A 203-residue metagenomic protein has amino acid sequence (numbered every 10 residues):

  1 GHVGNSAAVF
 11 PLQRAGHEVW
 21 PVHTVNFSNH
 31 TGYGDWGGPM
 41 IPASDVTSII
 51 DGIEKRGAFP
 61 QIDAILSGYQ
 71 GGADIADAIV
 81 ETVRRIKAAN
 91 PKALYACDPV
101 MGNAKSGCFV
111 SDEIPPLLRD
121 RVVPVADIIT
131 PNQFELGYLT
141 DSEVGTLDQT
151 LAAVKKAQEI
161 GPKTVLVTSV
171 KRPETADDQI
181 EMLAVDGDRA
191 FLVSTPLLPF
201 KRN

Functional and structural regions predicted by a protein language model:
H2-F109: Conserved N-terminal subdomain of the carbohydrate kinase-like
P21-V22, L192-S194: Beta-strand scaffold of nucleotide-dependent catalytic cores
S28, E174, F191, P199: Flexible, glycine-rich phosphate/dinucleotide-binding loops and adjacent beta-alpha linkers at cofactor/substrate
P99-M101, F134-E135, L197: Short, histidine-centered active-site or binding-site loop motifs used for metal coordination, general acid-base
V110-A190: Conserved phosphate/ATP/ADP-binding segment of small-molecule kinases
P196-N203: Short glycine/threonine-rich catalytic loop with a Thr-x-Gly-x-Asp
